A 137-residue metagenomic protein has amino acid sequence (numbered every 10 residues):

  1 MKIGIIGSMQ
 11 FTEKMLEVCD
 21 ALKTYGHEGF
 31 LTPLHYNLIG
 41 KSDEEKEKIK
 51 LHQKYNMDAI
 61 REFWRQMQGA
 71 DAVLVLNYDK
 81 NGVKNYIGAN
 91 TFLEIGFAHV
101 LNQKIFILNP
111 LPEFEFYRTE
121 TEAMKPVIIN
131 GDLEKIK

Functional and structural regions predicted by a protein language model:
M1-K137: Conserved catalytic or regulatory cores that recognize and/or transform ribose-phosphate-containing ligands
